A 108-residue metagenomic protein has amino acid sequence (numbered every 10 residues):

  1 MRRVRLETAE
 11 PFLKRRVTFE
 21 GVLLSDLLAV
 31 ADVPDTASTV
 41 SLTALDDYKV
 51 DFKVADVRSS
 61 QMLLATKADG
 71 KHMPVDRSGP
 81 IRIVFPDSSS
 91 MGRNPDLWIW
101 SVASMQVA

Functional and structural regions predicted by a protein language model:
M1-A108: N-terminal intrinsically disordered, low-complexity segments enriched in P/E/S/T
